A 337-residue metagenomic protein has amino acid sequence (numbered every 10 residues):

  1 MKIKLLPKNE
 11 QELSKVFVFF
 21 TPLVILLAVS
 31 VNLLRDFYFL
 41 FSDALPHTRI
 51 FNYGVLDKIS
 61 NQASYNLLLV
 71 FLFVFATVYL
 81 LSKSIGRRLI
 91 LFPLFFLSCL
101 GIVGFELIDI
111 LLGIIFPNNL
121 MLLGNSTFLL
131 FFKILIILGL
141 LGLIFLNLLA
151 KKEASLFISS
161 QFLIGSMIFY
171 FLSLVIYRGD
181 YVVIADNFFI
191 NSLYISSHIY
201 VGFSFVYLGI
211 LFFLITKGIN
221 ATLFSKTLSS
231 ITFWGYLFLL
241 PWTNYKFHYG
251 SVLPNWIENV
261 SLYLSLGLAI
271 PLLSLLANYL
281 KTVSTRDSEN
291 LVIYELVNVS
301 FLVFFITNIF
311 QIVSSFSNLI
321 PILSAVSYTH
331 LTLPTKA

Functional and structural regions predicted by a protein language model:
M1-S14, F39, D43-F51: Extramembrane terminal tails and long inter-domain/linker segments of multi-pass membrane proteins
L13-P22, G86-G101, A154-I164, N220-G235 (+1 more regions): Membrane-interfacial loop-to-transmembrane alpha-helix junctions, especially the N-terminal start
V29-L45, V103-L120, S166-N187, G209-K217 (+3 more regions): C-terminal ends of transmembrane alpha-helices and the immediately adjacent extracellular/lumenal or cytosolic loop
R35-L148, V175-R178, V182-I184, W242-L264: Membrane-interface helix-loop-helix modules in multi-pass inner-membrane proteins
Y65-F75, F131-L143, H198-F213, L266-N278 (+1 more regions): Hydrophobic cores of alpha-helical transmembrane segments in multi-pass inner/ER membrane proteins, independent
L80-G86, F145-E153, L211-L223, N278-D287: Cytoplasmic membrane-interface regions of multi-pass membrane proteins
I195-W242: Short helix-boundary/re-entrant hairpin motifs in multi-pass inner-membrane proteins
T329-T335: Conserved small/polar residues in nucleotide/adenosyl-binding loops
